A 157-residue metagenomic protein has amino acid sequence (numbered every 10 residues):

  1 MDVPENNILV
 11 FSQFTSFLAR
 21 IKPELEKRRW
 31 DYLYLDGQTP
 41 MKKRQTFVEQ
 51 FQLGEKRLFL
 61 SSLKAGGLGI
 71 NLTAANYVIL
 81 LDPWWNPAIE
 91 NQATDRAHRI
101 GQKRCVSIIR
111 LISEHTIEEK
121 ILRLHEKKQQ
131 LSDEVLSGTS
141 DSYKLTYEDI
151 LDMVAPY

Functional and structural regions predicted by a protein language model:
M1-Y157: ASCE P-loop NTPase motor core, strongest for the SF2 helicase catalytic module
